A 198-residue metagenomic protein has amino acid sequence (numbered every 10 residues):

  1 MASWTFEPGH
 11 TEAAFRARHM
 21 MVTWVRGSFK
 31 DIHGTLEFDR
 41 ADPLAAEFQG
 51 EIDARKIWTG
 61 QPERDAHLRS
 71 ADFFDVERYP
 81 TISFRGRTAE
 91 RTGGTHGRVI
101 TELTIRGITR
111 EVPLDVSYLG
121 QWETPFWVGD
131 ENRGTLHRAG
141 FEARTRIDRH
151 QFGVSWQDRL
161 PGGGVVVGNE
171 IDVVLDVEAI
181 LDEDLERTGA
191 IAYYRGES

Functional and structural regions predicted by a protein language model:
M1-S198: Low-complexity, acidic/polar, glycine-enriched regions of mature
